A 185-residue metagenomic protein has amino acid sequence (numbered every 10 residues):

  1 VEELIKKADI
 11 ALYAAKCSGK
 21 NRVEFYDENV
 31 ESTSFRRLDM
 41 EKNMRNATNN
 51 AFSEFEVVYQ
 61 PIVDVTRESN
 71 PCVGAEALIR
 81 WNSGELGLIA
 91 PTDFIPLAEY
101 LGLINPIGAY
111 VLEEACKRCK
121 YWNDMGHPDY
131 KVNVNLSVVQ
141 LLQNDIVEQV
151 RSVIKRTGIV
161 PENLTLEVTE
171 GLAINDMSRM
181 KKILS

Functional and structural regions predicted by a protein language model:
E2-I5, R37-L38, P91, Q143-E148 (+1 more regions): Conserved strand-to-helix beginnings and helix N-cap segments that scaffold or border functional pockets
E3, I62-V63, G158-P161, S178-S185: Short, intrinsically disordered, charge-balanced linker/junction segments flanking boundaries in proteins
E3-S18, E24-D39, N43, E76 (+4 more regions): Cyclic nucleotide signaling catalytic output domains
V23, T33, R67-E76, L101-R179: Catalytic core of bacterial c-di-GMP phosphodiesterases, primarily the EAL and HD-GYP domains, capturing alpha-helical
R36-L97, N135, E167: Active-site core of bacterial EAL-family cyclic-dinucleotide phosphodiesterase domains
